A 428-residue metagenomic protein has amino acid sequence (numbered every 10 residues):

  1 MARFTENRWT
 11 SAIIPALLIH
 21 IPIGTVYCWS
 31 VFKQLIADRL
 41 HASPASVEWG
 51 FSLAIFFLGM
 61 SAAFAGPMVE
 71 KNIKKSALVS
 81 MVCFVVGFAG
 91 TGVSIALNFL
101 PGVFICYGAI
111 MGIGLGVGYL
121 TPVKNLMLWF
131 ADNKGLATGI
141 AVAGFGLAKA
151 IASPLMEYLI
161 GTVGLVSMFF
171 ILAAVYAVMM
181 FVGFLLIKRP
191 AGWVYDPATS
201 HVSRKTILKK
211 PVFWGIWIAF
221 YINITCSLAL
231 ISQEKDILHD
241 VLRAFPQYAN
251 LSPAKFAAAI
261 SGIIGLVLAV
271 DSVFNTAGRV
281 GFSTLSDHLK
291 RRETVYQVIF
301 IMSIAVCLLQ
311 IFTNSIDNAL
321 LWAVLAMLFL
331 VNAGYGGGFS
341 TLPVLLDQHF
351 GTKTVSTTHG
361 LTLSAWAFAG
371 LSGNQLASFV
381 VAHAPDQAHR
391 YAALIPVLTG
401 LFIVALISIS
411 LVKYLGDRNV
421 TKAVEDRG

Functional and structural regions predicted by a protein language model:
E6-C28, K209-A229, F329, A333: Pair of pore-lining "gating" transmembrane helices in MFS-fold secondary transporters
W29-I36, P211-S283, P343, G373-A377: Extracytoplasmic gate region of multi-pass secondary transporters
I36, G116-F130, A137-T138, G337-F350: Intracellular juxtamembrane helix-capping segments at the cytosolic ends of symmetry-related transmembrane helices
S61-I73, R279-R291, V381: Helix-to-loop junctions at the C-terminal end of transmembrane segments in multipass secondary transporters
L100-V117, Y221, L321-G337: Hydrophobic core of transmembrane alpha-helices in multi-pass small-molecule transporters, especially MFS/SLC-type
F145-K188: Helix-loop-helix hairpin linking two adjacent transmembrane segments in secondary transporters
K149, H349-P385: A late C-terminal transmembrane helix in Major Facilitator Superfamily
I263-F274, V280-G281, D287-L345: C-terminal transmembrane helical hairpin of 12-TM major facilitator-type secondary transporters
